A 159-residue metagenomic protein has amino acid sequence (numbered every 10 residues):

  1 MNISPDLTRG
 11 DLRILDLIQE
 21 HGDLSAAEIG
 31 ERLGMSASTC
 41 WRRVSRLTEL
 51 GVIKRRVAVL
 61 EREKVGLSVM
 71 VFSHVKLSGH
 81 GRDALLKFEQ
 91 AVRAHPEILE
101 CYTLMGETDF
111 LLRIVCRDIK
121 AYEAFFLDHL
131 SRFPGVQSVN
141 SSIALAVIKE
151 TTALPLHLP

Functional and structural regions predicted by a protein language model:
M1-P159: A compositional/biophysical signature of low hydrophobicity enriched in polar/charged and small residues
